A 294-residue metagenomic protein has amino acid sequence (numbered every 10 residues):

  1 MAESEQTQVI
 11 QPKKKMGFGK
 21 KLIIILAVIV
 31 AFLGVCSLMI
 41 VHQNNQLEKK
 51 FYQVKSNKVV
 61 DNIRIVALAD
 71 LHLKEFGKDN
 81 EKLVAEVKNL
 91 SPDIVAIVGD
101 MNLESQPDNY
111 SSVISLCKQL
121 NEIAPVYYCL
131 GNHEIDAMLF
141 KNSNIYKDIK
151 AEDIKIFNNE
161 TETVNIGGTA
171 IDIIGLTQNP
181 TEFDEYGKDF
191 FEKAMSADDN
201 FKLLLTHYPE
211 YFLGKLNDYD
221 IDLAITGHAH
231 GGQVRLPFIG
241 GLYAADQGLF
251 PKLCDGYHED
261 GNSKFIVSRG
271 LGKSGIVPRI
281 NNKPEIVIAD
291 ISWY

Functional and structural regions predicted by a protein language model:
A2-V59: N-terminal membrane-anchoring alpha-helices
L47-G77, Y186-P209: Mobile, glycine- and charge-enriched loop segments and immediately flanking short secondary-structure elements within
Q53-V66, I154, T161-I174, A197-F201 (+2 more regions): Beta-strand-turn-beta hairpins that frame and shape the catalytic cleft of phosphate-ester-processing enzymes
N62-F157: Membrane-embedded segments
L68-L73, G99-M101, N132-E134, E160-T161 (+4 more regions): Active-site metal-binding loops of divalent metal-dependent hydrolases
D93-I94, Y127, I154-K155, I171 (+3 more regions): Short, Asp-centered acidic motifs that coordinate Mg2+ and/or phosphate in catalytic or ligand-binding sites
M138, S143-I154, I166-T206, E210-G214 (+1 more regions): Binuclear metal-dependent hydrolase catalytic cores centered on His/Asp/Glu-rich metal-binding motifs
P209-V287, Y294: Conserved beta-sheet core of the metallophosphoesterase superfamily
